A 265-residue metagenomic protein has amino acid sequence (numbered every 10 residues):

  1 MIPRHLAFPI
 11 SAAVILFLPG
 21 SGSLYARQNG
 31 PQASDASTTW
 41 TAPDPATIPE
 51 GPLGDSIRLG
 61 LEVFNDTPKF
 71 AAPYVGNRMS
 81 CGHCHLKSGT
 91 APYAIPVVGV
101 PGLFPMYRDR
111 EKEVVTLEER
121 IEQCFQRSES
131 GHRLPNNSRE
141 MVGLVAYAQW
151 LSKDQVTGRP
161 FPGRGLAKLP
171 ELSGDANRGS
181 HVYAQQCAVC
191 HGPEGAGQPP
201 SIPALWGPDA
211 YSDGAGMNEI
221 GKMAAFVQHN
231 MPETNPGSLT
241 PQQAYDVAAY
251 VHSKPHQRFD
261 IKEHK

Functional and structural regions predicted by a protein language model:
I2-V63, T67, P105-N177: Post-cleavage N-terminal segment of exported redox proteins
D35, P52-L59, V63, A91-L134 (+2 more regions): Extracytoplasmic electron-transfer domains, predominantly the class I c-type cytochrome c fold
P52-T90, P170-Q198, I220-K222: Sequence/structural segment immediately N-terminal to covalent heme-attachment motifs in c-type and related
K69-G76, H132-N137, T157-F161, N235-S238 (+1 more regions): Surface-exposed patches in mature extracellular/periplasmic domains of secreted proteins
F70-P73, S88-A94, L151-V156, Q198 (+1 more regions): Secretory-pathway/luminal and periplasmic proteins that interact with or process carbohydrate-rich
M79, H83, R139, G143-A146 (+1 more regions): Amphipathic alpha-helical interaction segments
V114-E118, A148-P160, V189-P199, G216-M223: A structural motif
G165-E171, I202-G214: Short helix/strand-bridging catalytic loops that position acidic/His residues to coordinate divalent metals and engage
